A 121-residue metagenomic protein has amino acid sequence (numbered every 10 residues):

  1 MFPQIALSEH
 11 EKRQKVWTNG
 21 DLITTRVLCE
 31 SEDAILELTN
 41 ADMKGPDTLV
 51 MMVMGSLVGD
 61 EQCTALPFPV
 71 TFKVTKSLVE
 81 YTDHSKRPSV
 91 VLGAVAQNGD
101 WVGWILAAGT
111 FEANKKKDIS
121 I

Functional and structural regions predicted by a protein language model:
F2-D33, T82, K86-I121: Boundary regions of SH3-family modules and the immediately adjacent low-complexity/disordered segments in eukaryotic
L7, M51-V53, V70-F72: A short linear-motif detector with a strong N-terminal bias
E37-V53: Short, basic/aromatic beta-hairpin or loop at an interaction surface
M43, T64-L66, S85: Compositionally biased, intrinsically disordered/low-complexity regions enriched for serine, proline and threonine
V50-Q62: N-terminal post-signal-peptidase region of extra-cytosolic proteins
M54-S56, P67, T75, E112-I121: Signal peptide-directed secreted proteins
G59-V79: Conserved beta-strand/loop element in small beta-rich adapter and peptidoglycan-binding domains
